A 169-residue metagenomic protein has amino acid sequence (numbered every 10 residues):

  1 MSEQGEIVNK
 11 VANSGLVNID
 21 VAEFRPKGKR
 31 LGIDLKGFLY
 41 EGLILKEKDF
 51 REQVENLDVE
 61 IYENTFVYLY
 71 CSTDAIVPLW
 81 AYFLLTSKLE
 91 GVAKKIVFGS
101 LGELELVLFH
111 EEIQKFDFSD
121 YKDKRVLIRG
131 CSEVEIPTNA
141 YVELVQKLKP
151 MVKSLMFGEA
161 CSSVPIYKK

Functional and structural regions predicted by a protein language model:
M1-I76, T86, M151-S154, G158-E159 (+1 more regions): N-terminal, charge-rich interaction modules
E3, K46-F50, A81, E105 (+4 more regions): General structural feature for long, well-ordered alpha-helical segments within catalytic domains of soluble enzymes
V54-E55, I96, G130, N139-A140 (+1 more regions): A domain-level signal for the structural core that forms small-molecule/cofactor-binding pockets and catalytic centers
F66-S72, V97-G99, R125-C131: Short glycine-rich or small-residue beta-strand-to-loop segments that form or flank ligand, phosphate, metal/Fe-S
S72-L79, C131-N139, S162-S163: Gly/Ser/Thr-rich loops at beta-strand to alpha-helix junctions that form or flank small-molecule/cofactor-binding
A81-D120, G158-S162: Long, charge-dense
L84-E90, Y141-K149: Short, non-transmembrane amphipathic alpha-helical segments
F118-V142: Extended, charge-rich low-complexity interaction segments
